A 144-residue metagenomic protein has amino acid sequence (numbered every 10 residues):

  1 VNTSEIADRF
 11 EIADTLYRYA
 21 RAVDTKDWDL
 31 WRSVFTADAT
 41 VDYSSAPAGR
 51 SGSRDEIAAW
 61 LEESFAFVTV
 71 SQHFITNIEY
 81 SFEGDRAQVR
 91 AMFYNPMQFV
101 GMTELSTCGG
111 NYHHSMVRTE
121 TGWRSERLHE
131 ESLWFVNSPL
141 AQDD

Functional and structural regions predicted by a protein language model:
V1-A37: Short, low-complexity N-terminal intrinsically disordered segments enriched in polar/charged residues
N2, A39, R118-E120: Intrinsically disordered/low-complexity terminal segments and short unstructured peptides
N2, I6, A48-S51, T103: Charge-dense, low-complexity intrinsically disordered segments
R21-A22, S53, S115-T119: Intrinsically disordered, low-complexity regions enriched in Ser/Pro/Gly/Gln/His and often acidic
W28-Y94: A solvent-exposed, acidic/Ser-Thr-rich amphipathic alpha-helical stretch
F65-D144: A beta-strand edge to alpha-helix "cap/lid" segment located at domain peripheries
